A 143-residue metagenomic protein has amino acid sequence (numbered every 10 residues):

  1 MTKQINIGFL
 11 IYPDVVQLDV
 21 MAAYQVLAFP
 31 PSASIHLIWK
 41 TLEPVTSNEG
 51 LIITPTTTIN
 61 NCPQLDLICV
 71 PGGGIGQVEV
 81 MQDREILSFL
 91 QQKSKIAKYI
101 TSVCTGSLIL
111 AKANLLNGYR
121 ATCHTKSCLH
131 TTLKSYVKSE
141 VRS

Functional and structural regions predicted by a protein language model:
M1-I100, S107-K112, G118, L129 (+1 more regions): Extended, subdomain-level signal for the structured scaffold at the beginning of enzyme domains
C123: Class I SAM-dependent methyltransferase SAM-binding "motif I" and its flanking Rossmann-like core
S143: Phosphate-binding/catalytic loops
